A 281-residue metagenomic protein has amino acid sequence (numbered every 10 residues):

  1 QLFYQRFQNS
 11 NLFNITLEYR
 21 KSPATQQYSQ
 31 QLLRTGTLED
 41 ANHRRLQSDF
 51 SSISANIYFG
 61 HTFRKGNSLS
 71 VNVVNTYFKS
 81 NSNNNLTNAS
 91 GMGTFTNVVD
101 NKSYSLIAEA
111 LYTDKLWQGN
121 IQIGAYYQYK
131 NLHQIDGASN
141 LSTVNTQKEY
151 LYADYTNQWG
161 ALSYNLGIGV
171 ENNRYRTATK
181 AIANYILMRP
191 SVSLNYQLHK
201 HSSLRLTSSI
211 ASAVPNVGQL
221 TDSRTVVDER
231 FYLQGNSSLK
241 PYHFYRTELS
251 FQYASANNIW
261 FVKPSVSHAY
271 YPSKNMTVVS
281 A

Functional and structural regions predicted by a protein language model:
L2-A24, L46-K180, L187, Q197 (+1 more regions): Face-selective signature of the C-terminal outer-membrane beta-barrel domain
A24-D40, N81-S90, H133-L141, R176-Y185 (+3 more regions): Outer-membrane beta-barrel translocator domains and adjoining extracellular loop/strand segments of Gram-negative
N101, S212-K263: Outer-membrane beta-barrel signature, preferentially recognizing the C-terminal barrel domain of Gram-negative
A108, L151, G235, K274-V278: Residue-level marker for the onset of beta-strands and adjacent loop->beta junctions in well-ordered domains
G169-E171, S209-A213, S223-T225, A269: Active/binding-pocket-proximal capping segment
H201: Conserved C-terminal portion of the radical SAM core fold that forms the substrate/S-adenosylmethionine-binding
